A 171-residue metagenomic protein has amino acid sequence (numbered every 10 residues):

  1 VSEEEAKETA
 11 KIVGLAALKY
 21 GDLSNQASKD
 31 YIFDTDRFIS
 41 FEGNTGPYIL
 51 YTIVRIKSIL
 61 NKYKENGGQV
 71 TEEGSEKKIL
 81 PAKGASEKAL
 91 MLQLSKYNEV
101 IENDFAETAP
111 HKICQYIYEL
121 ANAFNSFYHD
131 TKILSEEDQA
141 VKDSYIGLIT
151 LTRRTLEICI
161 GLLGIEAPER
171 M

Functional and structural regions predicted by a protein language model:
V1-M171: Non-catalytic interaction-recognition regions
